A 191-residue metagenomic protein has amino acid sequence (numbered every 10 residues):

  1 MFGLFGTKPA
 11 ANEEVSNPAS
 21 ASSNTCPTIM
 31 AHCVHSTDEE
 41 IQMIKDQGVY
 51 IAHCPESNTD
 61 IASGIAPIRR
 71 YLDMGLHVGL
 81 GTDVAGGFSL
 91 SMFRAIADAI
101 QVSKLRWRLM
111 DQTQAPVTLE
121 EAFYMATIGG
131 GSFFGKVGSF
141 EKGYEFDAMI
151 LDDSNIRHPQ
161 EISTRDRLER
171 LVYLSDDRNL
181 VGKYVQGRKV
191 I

Functional and structural regions predicted by a protein language model:
M1-G86: Active-site core of metal-dependent hydrolases
A21-N24, M43, A115-V117, V172-D176: Solvent-exposed alpha-helices and their adjacent loops that cap or buttress functional pockets in soluble metabolic
S22-S23, R69-R157: His/Asp/Glu-enriched, well-ordered alpha-helical/loop segment that forms or immediately abuts the divalent-metal
I29, S139, R170: Conserved beta-strand positions that form and line the central face of beta-propeller blades
C33-V34, K104, S154, R188: Flexible loop residues that form catalytic and substrate-binding hotspots at small-molecule/glycan-binding clefts
Q42-M43, F93, I162-S163: Short amphipathic alpha-helical segments
A62, L90, H158-I162: Extended hydrophobic-aromatic, low-complexity segments
E145-I191: C-terminal cap of metal-dependent C-N hydrolases
